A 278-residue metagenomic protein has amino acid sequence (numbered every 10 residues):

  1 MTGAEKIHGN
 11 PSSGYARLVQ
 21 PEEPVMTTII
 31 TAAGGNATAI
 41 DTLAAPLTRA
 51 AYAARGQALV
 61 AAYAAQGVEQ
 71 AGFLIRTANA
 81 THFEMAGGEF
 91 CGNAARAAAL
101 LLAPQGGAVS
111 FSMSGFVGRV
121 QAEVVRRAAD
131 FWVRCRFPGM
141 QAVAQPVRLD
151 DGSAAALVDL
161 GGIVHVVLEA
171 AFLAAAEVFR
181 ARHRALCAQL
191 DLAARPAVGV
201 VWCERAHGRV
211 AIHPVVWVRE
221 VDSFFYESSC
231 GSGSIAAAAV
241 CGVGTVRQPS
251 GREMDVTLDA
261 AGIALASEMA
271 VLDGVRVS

Functional and structural regions predicted by a protein language model:
T2-H8, Y15-W132, Q141-V143, L149 (+1 more regions): A glycine-rich beta-to-alpha transition motif near the start of alpha/beta enzyme domains, typified by
T28-I29, A155-V158: Short, surface-exposed beta-strand/loop micro-motifs that present aromatic residues
R136-P138: Structured loops at beta-to-helix junctions and adjacent beta-edge loops in soluble globular domains
G161-H165: Transmembrane alpha-helical segments that form core, pore/gating elements of small-molecule transporters/exporters
